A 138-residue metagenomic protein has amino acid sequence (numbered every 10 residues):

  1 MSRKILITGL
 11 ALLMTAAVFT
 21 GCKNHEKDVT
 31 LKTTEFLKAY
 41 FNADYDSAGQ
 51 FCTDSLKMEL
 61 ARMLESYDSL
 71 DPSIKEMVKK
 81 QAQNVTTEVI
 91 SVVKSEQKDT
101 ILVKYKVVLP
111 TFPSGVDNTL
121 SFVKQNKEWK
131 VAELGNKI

Functional and structural regions predicted by a protein language model:
M1-G9: Bacterial N-terminal signal peptides that target proteins for export
C22-H25: Bacterial signal peptide processing site
K27-D44, F51: Short, aromatic-enriched amphipathic alpha-helices that serve as compact interaction elements
L31, D46-K98: Short solvent-exposed beta->alpha transition segments
F41, K80, F122-K124: Generic structural signal for beta-strand residues in well-ordered domains
T86-I138: Exposed beta-sheet edge and beta->alpha loop/turn motif
